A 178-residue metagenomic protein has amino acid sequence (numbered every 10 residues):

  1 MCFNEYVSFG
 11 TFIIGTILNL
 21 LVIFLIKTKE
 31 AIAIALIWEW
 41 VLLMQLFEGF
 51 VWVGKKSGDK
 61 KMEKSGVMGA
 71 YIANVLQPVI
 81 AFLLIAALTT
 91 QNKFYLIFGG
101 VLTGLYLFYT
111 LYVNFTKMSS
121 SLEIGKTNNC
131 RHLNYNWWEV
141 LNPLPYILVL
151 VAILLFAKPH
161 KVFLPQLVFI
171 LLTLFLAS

Functional and structural regions predicted by a protein language model:
M1-L18: Hydrophobic transmembrane alpha-helical segments in integral membrane proteins
T11, I34-V41, G66, A70-A73 (+2 more regions): Hydrophobic alpha-helical transmembrane segments of polytopic
L18-I23, Y112-K117, H132-S178: Alpha-helical transmembrane segments in multipass membrane proteins, preferentially the mid-helix core
N19-I23, F47-M62, V67-V101: Internal transmembrane alpha-helix with an interfacial aromatic "cap," most often the third helix
F24-L25, F50-G58, A86, L111-S120 (+1 more regions): Juxtamembrane "helix-exit" motif on the non-cytosolic side of transmembrane helices
T28-W38, E63, K93-G99, H160-F169: Membrane-interfacial loop-to-transmembrane alpha-helix junctions, especially the N-terminal start
L36-V51, L172-A177: Hydrophobic alpha-helical transmembrane segments of multi-pass membrane proteins
L84-A152: Membrane-proximal helix-loop-helix units in multi-pass membrane proteins
